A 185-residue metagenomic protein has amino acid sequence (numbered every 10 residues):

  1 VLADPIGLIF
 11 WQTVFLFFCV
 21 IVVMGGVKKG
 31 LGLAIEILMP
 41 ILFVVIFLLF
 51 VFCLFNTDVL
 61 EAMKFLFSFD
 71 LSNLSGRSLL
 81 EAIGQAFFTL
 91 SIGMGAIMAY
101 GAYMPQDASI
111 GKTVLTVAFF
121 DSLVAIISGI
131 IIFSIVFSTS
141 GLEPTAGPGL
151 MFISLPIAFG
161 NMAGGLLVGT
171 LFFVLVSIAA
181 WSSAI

Functional and structural regions predicted by a protein language model:
V1-G25, L49-F52, V174-S183: Helix-loop-helix module between adjacent transmembrane segments
V23-K29, A102: C-terminal ends of transmembrane helices
G32, E36-I185: Membrane-embedded translocation segments of transport machinery
